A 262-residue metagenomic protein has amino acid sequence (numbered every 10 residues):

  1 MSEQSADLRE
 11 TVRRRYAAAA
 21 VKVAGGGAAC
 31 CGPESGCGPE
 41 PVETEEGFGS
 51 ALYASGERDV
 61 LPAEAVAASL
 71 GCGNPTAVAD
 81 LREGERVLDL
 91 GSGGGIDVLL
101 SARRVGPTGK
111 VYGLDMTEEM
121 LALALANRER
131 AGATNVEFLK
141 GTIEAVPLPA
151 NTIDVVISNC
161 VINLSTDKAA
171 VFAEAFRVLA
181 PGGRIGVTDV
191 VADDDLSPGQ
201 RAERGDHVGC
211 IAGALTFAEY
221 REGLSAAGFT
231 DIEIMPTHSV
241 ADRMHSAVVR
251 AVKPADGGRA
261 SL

Functional and structural regions predicted by a protein language model:
M1-S50: N-terminal auxiliary segments of SAM/dcSAM-dependent transferases
C37-R86, D97-L100, R104: Conserved alpha-helix/loop element of class I SAM-dependent methyltransferases that forms part of the SAM/SAH-binding
C72-P75, R82-A145, A170: Class I SAM-dependent methyltransferase SAM/SAH-binding core
V87, V156-I157: Hydrophobic beta-strand segment of the Class I
A169-R184: A short glycine-rich, Lys/Arg-flanked "PGG" loop and its adjoining helix->strand segment in the class I
A192-I211: Short, glycine-/aromatic-enriched active-site segment of Class I SAM-dependent methyltransferases
A212-A227: Short alpha-helix
A227-L262: Core SAM-dependent methyltransferase catalytic element
